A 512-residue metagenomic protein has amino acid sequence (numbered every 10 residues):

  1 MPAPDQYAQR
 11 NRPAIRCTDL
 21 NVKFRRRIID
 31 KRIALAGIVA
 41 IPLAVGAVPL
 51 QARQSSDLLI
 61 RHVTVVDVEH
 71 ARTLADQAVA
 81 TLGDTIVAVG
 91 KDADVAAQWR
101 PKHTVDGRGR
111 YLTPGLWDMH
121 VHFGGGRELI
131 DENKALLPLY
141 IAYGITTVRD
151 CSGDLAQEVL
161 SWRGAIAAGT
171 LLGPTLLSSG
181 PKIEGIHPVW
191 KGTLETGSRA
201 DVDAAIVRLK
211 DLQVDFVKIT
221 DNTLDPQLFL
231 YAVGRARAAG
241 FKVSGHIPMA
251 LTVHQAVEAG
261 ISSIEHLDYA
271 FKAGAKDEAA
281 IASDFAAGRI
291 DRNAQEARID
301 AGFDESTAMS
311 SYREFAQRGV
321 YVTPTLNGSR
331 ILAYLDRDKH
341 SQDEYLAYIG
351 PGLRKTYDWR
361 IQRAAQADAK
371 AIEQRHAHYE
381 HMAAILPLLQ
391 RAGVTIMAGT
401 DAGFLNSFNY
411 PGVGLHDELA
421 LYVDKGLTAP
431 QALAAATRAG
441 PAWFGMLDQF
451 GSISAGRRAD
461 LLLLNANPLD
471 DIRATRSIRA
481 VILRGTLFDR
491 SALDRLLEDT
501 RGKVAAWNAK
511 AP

Functional and structural regions predicted by a protein language model:
R10, C17, N21-I38: Bacterial N-terminal signal peptides that target proteins for export
A36-G46: Bacterial N-terminal signal peptides
R53-S56, V65, H70-T113: Histidine-rich, glycine-flanked metal-binding segment
V63, V79, D84, G109 (+15 more regions): Divalent metal-coordination and catalytic microenvironments
V65-A78, K91-D94, E380, Y410 (+2 more regions): Acidic, glycine-enriched loop/beta-strand segments at the rims of small-molecule binding/catalytic pockets
R110-T170, P188-V189, L194, A200 (+4 more regions): Metal-associated gating/positioning segment near the N- to mid-region
L136-Q157, P174-K182, K210-L224, F241-S244 (+2 more regions): Divalent metal-dependent hydrolysis catalytic cores, especially in the metallo-beta-lactamase
A205-T220, A270-A420, D424-K425, T500 (+2 more regions): Active-site neighborhoods of metal-dependent hydrolases
